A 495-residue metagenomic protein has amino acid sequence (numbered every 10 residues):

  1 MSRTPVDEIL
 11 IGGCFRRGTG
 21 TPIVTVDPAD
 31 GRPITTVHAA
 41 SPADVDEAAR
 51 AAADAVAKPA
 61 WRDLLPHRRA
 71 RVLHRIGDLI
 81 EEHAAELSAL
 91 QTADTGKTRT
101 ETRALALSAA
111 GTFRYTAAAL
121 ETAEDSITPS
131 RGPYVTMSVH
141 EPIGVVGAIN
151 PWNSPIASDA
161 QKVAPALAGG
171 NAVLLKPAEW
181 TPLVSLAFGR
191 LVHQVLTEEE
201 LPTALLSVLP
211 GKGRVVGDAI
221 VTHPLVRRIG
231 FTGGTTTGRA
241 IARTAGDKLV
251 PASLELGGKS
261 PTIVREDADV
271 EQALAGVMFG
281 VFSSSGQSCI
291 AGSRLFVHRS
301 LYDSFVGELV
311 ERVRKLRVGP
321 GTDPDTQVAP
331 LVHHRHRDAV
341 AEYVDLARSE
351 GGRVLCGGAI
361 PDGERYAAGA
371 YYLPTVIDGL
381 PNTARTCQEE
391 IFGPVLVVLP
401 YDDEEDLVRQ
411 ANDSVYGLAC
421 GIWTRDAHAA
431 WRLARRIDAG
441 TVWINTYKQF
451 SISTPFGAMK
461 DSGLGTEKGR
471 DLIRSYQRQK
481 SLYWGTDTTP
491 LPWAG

Functional and structural regions predicted by a protein language model:
M1-D30, A55, A359: Hydrophobic face of amphipathic alpha-helices that form TPR/SEL1-like repeat modules and related alpha-solenoid
R17-T19, I23-V24, A39-A43, A268: A short acidic/small-residue loop/turn micro-motif
G31, R69, Q91, F113 (+9 more regions): Residue-level signal for inorganic ion chemistry
R32-T36, V226, I263, R317 (+2 more regions): Conserved C-terminal structural/oligomerization subdomain of aldehyde/semialdehyde dehydrogenase
T35-A123: Glycine-rich loop-to-alpha-helix module at the N-terminal edge of alpha/beta enzyme cores
D125-Q272, Y401: Rossmann-like NAD(P) dinucleotide-binding subdomain of oxidoreductase/dehydrogenase enzymes
Q194-P202, K315-P320, T383-A384: Short helix-capping segments at alpha-helix termini
T236-P381, I444, L491-G495: ALDH superfamily catalytic-core signature
